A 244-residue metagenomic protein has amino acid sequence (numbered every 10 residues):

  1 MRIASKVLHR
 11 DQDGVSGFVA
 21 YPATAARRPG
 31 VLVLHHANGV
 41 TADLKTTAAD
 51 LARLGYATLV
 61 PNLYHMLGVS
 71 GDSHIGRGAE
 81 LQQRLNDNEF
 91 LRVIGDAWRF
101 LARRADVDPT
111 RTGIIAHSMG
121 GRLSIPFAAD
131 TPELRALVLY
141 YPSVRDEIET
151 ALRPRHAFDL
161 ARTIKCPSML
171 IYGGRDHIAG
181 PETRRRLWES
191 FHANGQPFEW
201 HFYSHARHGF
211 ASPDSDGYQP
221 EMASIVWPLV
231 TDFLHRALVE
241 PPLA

Functional and structural regions predicted by a protein language model:
S5-V107, P154, G209-D214: Serine-hydrolase catalytic machinery in alpha/beta-hydrolase-like enzymes
P29, R111, P167: Alpha/beta-hydrolase fold active-site loops
N62, I115-H117, V138-Y141, I171 (+1 more regions): Alpha/beta-hydrolase-fold catalytic nucleophile elbow
L67-G71, V144-T150, I178: A short beta-to-alpha transition loop/helix N-cap that caps and shapes the active-site region
D96-R155, D159, T163: Primarily recognizes the serine-hydrolase "nucleophile elbow" in alpha/beta-hydrolase and SGNH/GDSL folds
I164, L170-Y172, D176: Short beta-strand/loop motif that positions the catalytic acidic residue of the alpha/beta-hydrolase fold
H177-T183: Conserved alpha/beta-hydrolase "acid-adjacent" motif
H192-A244: C-terminal catalytic histidine-bearing segment of alpha/beta-hydrolase fold enzymes
